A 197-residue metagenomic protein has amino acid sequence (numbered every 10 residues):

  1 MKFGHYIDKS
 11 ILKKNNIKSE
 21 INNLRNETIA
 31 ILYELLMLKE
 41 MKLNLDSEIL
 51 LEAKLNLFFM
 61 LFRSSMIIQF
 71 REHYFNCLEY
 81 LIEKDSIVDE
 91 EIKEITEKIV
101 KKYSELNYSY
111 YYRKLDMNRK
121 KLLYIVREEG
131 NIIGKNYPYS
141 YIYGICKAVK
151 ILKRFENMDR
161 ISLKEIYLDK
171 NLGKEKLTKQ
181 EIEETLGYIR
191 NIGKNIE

Functional and structural regions predicted by a protein language model:
K2-I17, L36: Catalytic Zn2+-binding segment of zinc metalloproteases
I7-D8, L43, L51-S65, H73-N76: Long, K/E/R/D-enriched contiguous segments that form extended
N15, E40-E48, I82, R160-I161: Acidic/polar loop patches that form or flank catalytic/metal-binding clefts of enzymes that bind anionic ligands
N15-I17, A53-L57, R127-I132: Active-site-adjacent structural elements in folded domains
N15-N26, I133, Y137: Alpha-helix N-cap/helix-initiation motif
S19-F59, G144: Post-HExxH zinc-binding segment in Zn-dependent metallohydrolases
C77-E197: C-terminal, non-catalytic "cap/extension" segments appended to globular domains
